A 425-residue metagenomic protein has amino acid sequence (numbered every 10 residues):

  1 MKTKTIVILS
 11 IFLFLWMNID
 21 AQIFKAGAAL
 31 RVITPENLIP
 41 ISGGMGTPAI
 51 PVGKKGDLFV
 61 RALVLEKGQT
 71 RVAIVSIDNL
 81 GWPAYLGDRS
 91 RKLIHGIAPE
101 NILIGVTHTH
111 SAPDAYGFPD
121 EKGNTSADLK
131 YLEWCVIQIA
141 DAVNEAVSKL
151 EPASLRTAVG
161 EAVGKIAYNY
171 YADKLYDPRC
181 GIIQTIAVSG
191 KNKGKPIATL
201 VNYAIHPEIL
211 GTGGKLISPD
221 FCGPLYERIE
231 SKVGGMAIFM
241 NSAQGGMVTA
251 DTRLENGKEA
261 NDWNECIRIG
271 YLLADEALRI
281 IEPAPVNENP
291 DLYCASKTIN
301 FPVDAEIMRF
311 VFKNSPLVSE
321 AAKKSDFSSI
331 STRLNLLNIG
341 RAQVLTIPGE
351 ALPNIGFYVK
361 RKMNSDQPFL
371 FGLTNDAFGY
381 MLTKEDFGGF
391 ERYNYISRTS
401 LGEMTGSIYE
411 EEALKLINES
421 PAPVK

Functional and structural regions predicted by a protein language model:
M1-T5: Positively charged n-region of N-terminal signal peptides that target proteins for export
V7-W16: Bacterial N-terminal signal peptides
M17-A21: Sec/Tat signal peptide C-region and signal peptidase I cleavage site
Q22-G257, D262-R268, I281, P285-K425: Conserved beta-alpha junction segments in alpha/beta enzyme cores
L273-A274: Anionic-ligand-binding alpha/beta catalytic cores of soluble enzymes and soluble regulatory domains that recognize
